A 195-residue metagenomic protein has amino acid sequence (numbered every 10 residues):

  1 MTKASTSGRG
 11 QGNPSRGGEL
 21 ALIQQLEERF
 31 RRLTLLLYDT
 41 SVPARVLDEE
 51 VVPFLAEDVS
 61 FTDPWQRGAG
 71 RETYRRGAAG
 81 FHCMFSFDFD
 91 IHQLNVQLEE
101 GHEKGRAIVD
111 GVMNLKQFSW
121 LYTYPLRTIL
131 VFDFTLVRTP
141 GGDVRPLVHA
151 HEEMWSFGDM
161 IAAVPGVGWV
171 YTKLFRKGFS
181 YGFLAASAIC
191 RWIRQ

Functional and structural regions predicted by a protein language model:
T2-V42, T135-Q195: Terminal "cap-and-tail" regions of soluble proteins that handle hydrophobic small molecules
G12-E19, D63-G70, F118-L121: Amphipathic alpha-helical protein-protein interaction segments
R45: Calcium-regulated, polybasic anionic-phospholipid
D48-V109: A solvent-exposed, acidic/Ser-Thr-rich amphipathic alpha-helical stretch
G80-F81, R127-V131, G168-L174: Short, low-complexity, polar/charged sequence segments that are solvent-exposed and flexible
C83-D88, N114-P125, F157-G166: Short, cysteine-centered beta-strand-loop-beta hairpins and adjacent loop/turn segments enriched in charged/polar
F85-D88, Q117, F132-L136, L174-G178: Glycine-rich loops and low-complexity Gly/Arg-rich segments that provide flexible linkers or classic glycine-based
R106-R145, H149-W155: Exposed beta-sheet edge and beta->alpha loop/turn motif
